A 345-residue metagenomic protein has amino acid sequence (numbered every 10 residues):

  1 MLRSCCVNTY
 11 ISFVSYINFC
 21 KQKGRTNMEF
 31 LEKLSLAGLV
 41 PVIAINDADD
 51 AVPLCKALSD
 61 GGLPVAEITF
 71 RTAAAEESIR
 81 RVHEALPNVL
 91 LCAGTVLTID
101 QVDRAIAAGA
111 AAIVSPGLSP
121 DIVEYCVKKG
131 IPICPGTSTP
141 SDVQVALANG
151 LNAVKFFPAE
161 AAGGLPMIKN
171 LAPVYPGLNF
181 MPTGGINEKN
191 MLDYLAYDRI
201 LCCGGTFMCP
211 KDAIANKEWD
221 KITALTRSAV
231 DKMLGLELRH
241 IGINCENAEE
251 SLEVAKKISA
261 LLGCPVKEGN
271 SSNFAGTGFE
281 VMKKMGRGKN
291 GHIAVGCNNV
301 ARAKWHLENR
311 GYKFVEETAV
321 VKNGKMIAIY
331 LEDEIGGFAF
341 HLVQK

Functional and structural regions predicted by a protein language model:
Y10-N27: Short, Lys/Arg-enriched N-terminal segments with co-localized hydrophobic residues within the first ~10-30 amino acids
N27-D100, R104-A108, K128, E188-K189 (+2 more regions): Conserved N-terminal beta1-alpha1 strand-loop-helix module at the mouth
F30-A44, V230-A255, G288-V295: N-terminal beta-strand motif that seeds the catalytic metal site of vicinal oxygen chelate
G38-V42, V65-E67, N88-C92, A111-A112 (+6 more regions): Structural preference for beta-strand elements that scaffold enzyme active sites
V65-T72, L90-L97, A110-L118, P132-S138 (+2 more regions): Catalytic beta/alpha-barrel core
I99-A108, S141-N149, N187-L201: Catalytic cores of alpha/beta
P116-I122, F156-G164, R199-K221: Glycine-rich phosphate-binding active-site loops on the catalytic face of alpha/beta enzymes
T277-K283, E308-K345: Vicinal oxygen chelate
